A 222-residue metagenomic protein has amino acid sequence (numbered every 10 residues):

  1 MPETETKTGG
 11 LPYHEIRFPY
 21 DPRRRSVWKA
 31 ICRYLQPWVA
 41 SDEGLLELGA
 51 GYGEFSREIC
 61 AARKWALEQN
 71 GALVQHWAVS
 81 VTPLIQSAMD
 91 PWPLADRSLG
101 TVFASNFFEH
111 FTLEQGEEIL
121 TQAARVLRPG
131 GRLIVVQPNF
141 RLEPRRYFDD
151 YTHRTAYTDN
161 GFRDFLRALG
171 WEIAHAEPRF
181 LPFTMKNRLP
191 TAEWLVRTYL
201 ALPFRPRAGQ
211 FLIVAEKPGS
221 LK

Functional and structural regions predicted by a protein language model:
M1-R97, T101-F103, E117-L120, A208-F211 (+1 more regions): Conserved N-terminal segment of class I S-adenosyl-L-methionine
H14-S26, I85, T101-F103, F111-R128 (+1 more regions): S-adenosyl-L-methionine-dependent methyltransferase catalytic module, highlighting the catalytic core
F107: Conserved sequence/active-site signature of Rossmann-fold short-chain dehydrogenase/reductase
